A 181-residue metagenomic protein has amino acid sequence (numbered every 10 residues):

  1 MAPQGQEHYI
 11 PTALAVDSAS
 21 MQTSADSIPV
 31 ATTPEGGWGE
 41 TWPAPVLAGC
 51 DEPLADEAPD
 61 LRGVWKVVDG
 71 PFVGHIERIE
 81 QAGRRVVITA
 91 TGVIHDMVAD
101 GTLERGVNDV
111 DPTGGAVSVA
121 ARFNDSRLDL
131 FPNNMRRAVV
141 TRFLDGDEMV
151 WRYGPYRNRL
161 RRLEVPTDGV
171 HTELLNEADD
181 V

Functional and structural regions predicted by a protein language model:
M1-R85, V165-V181: Amphipathic/hydrophobic helical signal segments and adjacent flexible N-terminal regions that mediate secretion
A58, E80-G83, R122-R127, F143-E148 (+1 more regions): A short, structured loop/turn motif at beta-sheet edges
V64-K66, A120, R159: Residues located in well-ordered beta-strands
V68-P71, T91-D145: Contiguous, well-ordered beta-strand patches that form the walls/edges of small beta-barrel/beta-sandwich domains
V87-T89: Glycine- and aromatic-enriched membrane insertion/assembly motifs of diderm outer-membrane and organelle channel
E148-P155: Short, exposed beta-strand-loop hairpins at the edges of beta-sheets in extracellular/periplasmic proteins
N158-E164: Edge beta-strands of extracellular beta-sandwich domains
